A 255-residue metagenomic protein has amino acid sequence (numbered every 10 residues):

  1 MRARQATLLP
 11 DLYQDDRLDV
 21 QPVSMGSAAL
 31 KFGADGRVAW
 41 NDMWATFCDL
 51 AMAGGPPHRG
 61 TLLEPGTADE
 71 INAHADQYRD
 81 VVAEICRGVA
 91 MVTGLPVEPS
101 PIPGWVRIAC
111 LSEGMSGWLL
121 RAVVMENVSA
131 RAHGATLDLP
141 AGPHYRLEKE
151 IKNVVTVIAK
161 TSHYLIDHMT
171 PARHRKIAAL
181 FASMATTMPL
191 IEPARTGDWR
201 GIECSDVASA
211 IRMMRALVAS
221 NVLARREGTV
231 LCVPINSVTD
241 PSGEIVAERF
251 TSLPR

Functional and structural regions predicted by a protein language model:
R2-F47, T136-S183, V230-R255: PLP-dependent enzyme catalytic core of the Aspartate aminotransferase-like
L8-F32, G55-D69, G94-R107, G134 (+1 more regions): Charged, low-complexity, helix/coiled-coil-prone segments
A51-V97, A172-E192: Conserved PLP-dependent catalytic core of the aminotransferase class-I/II
R79-A83, L95-A122, P189-A216: Conserved PLP-binding catalytic core of the aspartate aminotransferase-like
G88-V92, W118-V128, V157-H168, L180-T187 (+2 more regions): Generic non-transmembrane alpha-helical segments
V89, I108, L137-L139, I202 (+1 more regions): Hydrophobic beta-strand residues in large extracellular and virion-surface proteins
G117-P143, K149, A210-S237: Intrinsically disordered, low-complexity regulatory segments enriched in Ser/Thr/Pro and charged residues
